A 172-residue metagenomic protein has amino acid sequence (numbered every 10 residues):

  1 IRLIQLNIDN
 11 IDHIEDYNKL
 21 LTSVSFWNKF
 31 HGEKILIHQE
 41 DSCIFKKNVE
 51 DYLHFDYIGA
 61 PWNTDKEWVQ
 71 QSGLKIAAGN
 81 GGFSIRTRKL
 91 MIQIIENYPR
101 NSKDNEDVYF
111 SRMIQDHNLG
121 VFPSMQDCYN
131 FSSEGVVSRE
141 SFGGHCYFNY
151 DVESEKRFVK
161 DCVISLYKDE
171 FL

Functional and structural regions predicted by a protein language model:
I1-E33: Active-site-proximal specificity loops/subdomain of glycosyltransferases
I4-D9, A60, S124-M125: Conserved beta-strand termini and adjacent loop/short-helix elements that scaffold enzyme active sites in alpha/beta
I8-I11, D41-I44, W62-K66, K89-M91: Short, solvent-exposed loop/turn segments at secondary-structure junctions
G32-I44: Short beta-strand-to-loop acidic/aromatic patch adjacent to the donor-nucleotide binding site
H38-Q39, G59-P61, N80: Short His-Asn-centered micro-motif
C43-G73: Conserved donor-nucleotide/metal-binding helix-loop-beta segment in metal-dependent transferases, i.e., the alpha-helix
I76-L172: Catalytic core and acceptor-binding pocket of nucleotide-sugar-dependent glycosyltransferases
